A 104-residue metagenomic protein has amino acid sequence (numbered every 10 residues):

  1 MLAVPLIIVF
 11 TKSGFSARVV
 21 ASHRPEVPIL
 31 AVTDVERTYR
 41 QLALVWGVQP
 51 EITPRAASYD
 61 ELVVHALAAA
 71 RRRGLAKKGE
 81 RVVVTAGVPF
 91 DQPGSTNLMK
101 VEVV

Functional and structural regions predicted by a protein language model:
M1-I7, S13-P25, L30-R81, G87-V104: ATP-dependent carboxylate/acyl-activation modules
